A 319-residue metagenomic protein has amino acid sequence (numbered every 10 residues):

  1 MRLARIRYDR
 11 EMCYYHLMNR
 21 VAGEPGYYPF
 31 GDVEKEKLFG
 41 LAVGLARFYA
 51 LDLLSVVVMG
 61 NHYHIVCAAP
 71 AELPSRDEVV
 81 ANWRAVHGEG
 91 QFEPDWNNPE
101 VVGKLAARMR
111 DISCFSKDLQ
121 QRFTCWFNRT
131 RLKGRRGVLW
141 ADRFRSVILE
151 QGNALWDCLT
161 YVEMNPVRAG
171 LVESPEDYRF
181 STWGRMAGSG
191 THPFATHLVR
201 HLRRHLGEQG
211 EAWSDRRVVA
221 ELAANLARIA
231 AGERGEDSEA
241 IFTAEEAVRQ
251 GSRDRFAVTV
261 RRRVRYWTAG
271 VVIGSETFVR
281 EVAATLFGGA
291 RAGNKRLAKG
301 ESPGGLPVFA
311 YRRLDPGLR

Functional and structural regions predicted by a protein language model:
M1-A220, A224-R319: Short catalytic/metal-binding and nucleic-acid-binding patches
